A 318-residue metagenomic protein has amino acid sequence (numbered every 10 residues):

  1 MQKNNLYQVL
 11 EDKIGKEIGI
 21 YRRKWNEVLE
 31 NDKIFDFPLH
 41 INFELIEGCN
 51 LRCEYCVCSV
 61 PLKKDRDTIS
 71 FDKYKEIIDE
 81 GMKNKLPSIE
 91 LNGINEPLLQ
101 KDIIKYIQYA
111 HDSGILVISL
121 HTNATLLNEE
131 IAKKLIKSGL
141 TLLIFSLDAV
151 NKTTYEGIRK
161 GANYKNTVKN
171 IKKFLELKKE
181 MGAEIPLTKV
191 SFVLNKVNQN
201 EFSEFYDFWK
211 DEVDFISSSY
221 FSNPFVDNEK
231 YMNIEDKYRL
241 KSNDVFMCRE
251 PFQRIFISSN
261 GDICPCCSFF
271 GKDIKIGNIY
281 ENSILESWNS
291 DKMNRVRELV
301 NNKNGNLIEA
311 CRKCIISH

Functional and structural regions predicted by a protein language model:
M1-D65, D79, D262, C267 (+1 more regions): N-terminal pre-core extensions flanking Radical SAM catalytic domains
K33-F37, E47, K83, G182-E184 (+1 more regions): Short, flexible hinge/linker loops that cap or flank conserved catalytic cores
L45, D65, I94, N123 (+2 more regions): Residues marking the start of alpha-helices
R66-S219: Radical SAM/AdoMet-radical enzyme domain recognition
E176-L187, W209-F246, D262-I263, C267-H318: C-terminal accessory region of radical SAM enzymes
R249-P251: Short, small/polar residue-rich loop motifs at catalytic or cofactor-binding pockets
I257-S258: Short, acidic, Ser/Thr-enriched surface-loop or helix-capping motifs
